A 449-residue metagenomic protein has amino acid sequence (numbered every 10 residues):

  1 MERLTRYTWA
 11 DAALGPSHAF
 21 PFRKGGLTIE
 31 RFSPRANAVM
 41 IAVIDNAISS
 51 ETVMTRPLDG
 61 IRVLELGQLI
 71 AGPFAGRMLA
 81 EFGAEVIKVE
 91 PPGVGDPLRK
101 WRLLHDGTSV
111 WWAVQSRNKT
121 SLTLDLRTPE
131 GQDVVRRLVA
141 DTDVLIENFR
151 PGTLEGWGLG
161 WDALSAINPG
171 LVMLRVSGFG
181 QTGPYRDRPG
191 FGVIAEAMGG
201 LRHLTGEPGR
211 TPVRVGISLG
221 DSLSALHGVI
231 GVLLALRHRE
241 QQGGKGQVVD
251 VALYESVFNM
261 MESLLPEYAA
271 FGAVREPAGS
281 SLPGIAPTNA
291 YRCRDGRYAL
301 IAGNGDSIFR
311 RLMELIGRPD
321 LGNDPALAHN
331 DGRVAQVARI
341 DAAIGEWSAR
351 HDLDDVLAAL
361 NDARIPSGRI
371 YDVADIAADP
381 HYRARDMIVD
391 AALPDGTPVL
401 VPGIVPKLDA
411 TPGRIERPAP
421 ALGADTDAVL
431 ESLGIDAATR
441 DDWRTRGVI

Functional and structural regions predicted by a protein language model:
R3-R6: Compositionally biased, intrinsically disordered low-complexity segments enriched in Pro/Arg/Gln/His
N37-Q242, A421, D425-I449: N-terminal helix-loop segment corresponding to the beta1-alpha1 unit of nucleotide/adenylate-binding folds
I44-R62, R275, R292-R294, D375-I449: Terminal low-complexity tails and localization/encapsulation signals of metabolic enzymes
V86, N361-D375, D436-D441: Short, well-structured beta-strand/strand-turn elements
Q181, G209-S218, E240-V257, E276-P283 (+1 more regions): Conserved Rossmann-fold dehydrogenase catalytic segment
A225-G246, N259-F271, M313-P319: Oxidoreductase and adenylate-handling cofactor-binding alpha/beta cores
P287-A363, S367: Aromatic-enriched alpha-helical interface/lid elements that frame and gate functional surfaces
